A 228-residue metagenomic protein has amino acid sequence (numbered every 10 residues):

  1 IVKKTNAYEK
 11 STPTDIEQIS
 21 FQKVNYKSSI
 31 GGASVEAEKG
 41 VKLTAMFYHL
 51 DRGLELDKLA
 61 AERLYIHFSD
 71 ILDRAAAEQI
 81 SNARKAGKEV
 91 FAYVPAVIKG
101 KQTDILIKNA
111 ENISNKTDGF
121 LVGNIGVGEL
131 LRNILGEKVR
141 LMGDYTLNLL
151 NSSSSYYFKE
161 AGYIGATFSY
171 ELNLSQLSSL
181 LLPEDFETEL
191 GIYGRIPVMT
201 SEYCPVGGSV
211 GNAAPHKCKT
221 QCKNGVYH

Functional and structural regions predicted by a protein language model:
I1-Y157, A161-H228: Active-site pocket-lining/capping segments in soluble small-molecule metabolic enzymes
